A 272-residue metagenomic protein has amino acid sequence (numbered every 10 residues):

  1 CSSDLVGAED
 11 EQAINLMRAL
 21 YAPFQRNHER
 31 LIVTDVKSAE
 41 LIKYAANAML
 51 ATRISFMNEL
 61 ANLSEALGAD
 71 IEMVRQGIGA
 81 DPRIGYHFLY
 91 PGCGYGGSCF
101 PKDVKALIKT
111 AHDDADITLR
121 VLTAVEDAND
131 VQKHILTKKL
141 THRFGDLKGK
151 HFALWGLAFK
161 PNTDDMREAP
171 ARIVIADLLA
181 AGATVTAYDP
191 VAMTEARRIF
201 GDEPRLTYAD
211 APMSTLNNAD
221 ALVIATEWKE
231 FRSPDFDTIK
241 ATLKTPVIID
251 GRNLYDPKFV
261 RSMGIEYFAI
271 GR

Functional and structural regions predicted by a protein language model:
C1-R272: Structural/interface elements that position substrates and couple domains in central-metabolism enzymes
